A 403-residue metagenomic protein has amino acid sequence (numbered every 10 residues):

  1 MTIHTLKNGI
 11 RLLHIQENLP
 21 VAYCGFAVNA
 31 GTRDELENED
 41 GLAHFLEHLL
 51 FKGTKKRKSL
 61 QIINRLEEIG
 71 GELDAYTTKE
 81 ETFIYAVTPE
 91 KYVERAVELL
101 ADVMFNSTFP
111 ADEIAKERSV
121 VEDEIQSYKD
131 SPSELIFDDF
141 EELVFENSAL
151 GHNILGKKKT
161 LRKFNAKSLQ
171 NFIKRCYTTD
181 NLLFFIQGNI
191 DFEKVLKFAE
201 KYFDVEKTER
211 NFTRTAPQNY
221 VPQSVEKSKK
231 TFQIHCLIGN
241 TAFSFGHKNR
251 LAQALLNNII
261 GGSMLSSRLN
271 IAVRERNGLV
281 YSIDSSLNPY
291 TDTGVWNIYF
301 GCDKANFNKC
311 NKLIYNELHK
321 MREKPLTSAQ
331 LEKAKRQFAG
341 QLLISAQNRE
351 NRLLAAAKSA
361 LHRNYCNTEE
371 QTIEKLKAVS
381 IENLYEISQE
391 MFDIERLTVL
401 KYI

Functional and structural regions predicted by a protein language model:
M1-V21: N- or domain-start disorder-to-order transition segments that initiate the globular core
T5, Q61-R210, F243-S244, G261-S263 (+1 more regions): Charge-rich, well-structured scaffold segments of protease-associated domains
I10, H14, T32, I154 (+4 more regions): A glycine- and charged-residue-rich anion-binding loop/surface
Q16-P20, G25-A27, E209-S267: His/Glu-based metal-binding/catalytic segments typifying zinc-dependent metallopeptidases
V28-E39: Short pre-active-site segment immediately N-terminal to the catalytic Zn-binding motif
G41-T54: Active-site SXXK
T54-Q61: Glycine/small-residue-rich interface belts in oligomeric ring/scaffold proteins and their assembly partners
